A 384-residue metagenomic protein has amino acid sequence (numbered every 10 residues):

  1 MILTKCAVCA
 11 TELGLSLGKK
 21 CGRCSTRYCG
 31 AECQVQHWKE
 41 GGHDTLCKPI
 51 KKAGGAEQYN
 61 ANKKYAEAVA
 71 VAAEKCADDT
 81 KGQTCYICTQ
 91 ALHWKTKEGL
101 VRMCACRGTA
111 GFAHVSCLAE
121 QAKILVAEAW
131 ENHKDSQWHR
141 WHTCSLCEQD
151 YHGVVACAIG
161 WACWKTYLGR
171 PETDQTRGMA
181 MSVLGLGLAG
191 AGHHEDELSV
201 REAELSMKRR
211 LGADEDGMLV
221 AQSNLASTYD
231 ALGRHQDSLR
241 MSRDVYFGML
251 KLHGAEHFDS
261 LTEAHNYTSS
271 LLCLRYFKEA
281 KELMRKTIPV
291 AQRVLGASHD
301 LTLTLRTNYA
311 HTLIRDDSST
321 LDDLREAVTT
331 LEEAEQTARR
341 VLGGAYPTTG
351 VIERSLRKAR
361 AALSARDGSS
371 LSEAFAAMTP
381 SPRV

Functional and structural regions predicted by a protein language model:
I2-K19, C76-M103, E148-A158: Small Cys/His zinc-coordinating "RING-like" fingers
K5, K20, Y28-E32, H43-L46 (+4 more regions): The −1 position to Zn-ligating cysteines in a subset of zinc-ribbon hairpins
K5-V8, E12-K19, D44-A61, E172: Cys/His-rich compact domains and repeats that use clustered cysteines and histidines to build disulfide
A10, S25, Q34-H37, K48-K51 (+4 more regions): Cys/His-coordinated zinc-binding microdomains
T11-L17, Y28-C29, Q34, W38 (+4 more regions): Short functional micro-motifs and their immediate structural scaffolds
L17-K19, A31-E32, Q36-G42, K97-E98 (+2 more regions): Intrinsically disordered, low-complexity regions enriched in proline, serine, glycine and charged residues
S25-L46, T109-A127: Cys/His-coordinated zinc-finger cores
A53-A68, A72-K75, Q90-W94, A110 (+1 more regions): Intrinsic-disorder-linked linear interaction elements in eukaryotic regulatory proteins
